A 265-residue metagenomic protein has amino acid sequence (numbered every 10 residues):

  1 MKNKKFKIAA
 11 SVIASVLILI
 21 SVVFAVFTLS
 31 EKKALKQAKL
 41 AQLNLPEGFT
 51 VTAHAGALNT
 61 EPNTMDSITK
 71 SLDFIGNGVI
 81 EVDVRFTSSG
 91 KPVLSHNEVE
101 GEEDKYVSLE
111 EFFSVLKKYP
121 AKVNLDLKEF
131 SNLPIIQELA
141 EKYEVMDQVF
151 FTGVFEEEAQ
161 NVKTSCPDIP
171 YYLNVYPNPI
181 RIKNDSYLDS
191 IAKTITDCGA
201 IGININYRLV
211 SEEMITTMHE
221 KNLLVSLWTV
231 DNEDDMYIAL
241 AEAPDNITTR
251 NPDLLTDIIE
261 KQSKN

Functional and structural regions predicted by a protein language model:
K2-N265: Phosphate-group recognition and catalysis centered on beta-loop-alpha active-site segments
